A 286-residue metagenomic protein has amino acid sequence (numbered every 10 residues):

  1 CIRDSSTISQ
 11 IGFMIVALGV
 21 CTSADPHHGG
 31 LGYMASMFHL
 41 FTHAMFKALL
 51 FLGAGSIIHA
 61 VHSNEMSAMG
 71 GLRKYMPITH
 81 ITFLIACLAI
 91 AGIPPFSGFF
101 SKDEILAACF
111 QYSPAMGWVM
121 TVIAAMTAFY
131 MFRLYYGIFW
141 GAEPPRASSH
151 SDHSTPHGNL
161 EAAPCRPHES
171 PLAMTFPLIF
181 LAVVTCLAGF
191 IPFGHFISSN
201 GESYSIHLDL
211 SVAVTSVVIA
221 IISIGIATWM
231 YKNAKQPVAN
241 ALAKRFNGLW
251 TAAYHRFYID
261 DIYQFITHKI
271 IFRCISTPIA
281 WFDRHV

Functional and structural regions predicted by a protein language model:
C1-D4: Conserved small/polar residues in nucleotide/adenosyl-binding loops
I8, H43, M69, G98 (+4 more regions): Divalent metal-coordination and catalytic microenvironments
V16-S36, A108-G117: Helix-coil boundary and interhelical linker segments in multi-pass alpha-helical membrane proteins
A24, G92-I105, L187-S203: Membrane-helix interface motif
S36, L40, S56, L84-I90 (+3 more regions): Hydrophobic alpha-helical transmembrane segments of multi-pass small-molecule transporters/permeases
K47, F51, A115-R146, H150-H153 (+4 more regions): Predominantly late transmembrane helices and immediately cytosolic-facing juxtamembrane segments
P167-I226, M230-N233: Hard-cation-handling environments
G194-V214, M230-V286: Aromatic-capped, Gly/Pro-kinked transmembrane alpha-helices
